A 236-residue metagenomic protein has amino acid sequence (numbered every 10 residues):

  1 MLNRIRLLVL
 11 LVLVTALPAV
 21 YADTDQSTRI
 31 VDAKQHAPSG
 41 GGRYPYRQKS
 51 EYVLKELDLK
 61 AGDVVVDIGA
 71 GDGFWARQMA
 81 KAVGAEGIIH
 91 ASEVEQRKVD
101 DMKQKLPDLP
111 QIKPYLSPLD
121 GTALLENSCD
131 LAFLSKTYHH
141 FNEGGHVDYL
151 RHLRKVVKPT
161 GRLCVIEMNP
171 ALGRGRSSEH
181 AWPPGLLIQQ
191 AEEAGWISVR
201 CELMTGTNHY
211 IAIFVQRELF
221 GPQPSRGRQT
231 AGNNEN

Functional and structural regions predicted by a protein language model:
P45-D63: Conserved alpha-helix/loop element of class I SAM-dependent methyltransferases that forms part of the SAM/SAH-binding
V66, G71-T122: Class I SAM-dependent methyltransferase SAM/SAH-binding core
V83-G84, F141-E143, V157-P159: Helix-to-beta-strand junctions that scaffold the AdoMet/dcAdoMet cofactor pocket in Class I SAM-dependent enzymes
T122-A132: A short acidic, Gly/Pro-enriched loop at the edge of an enzyme's catalytic core that lines a small-molecule cofactor
D130-G145: A short SAM/SAH-binding and catalytic strip from SAM-dependent methyltransferases
V147-P159: A short glycine-rich, Lys/Arg-flanked "PGG" loop and its adjoining helix->strand segment in the class I
T160-N169: Conserved beta-strand signature within the Rossmann-like core of class I S-adenosyl-L-methionine
L203-N236: Core SAM-dependent methyltransferase catalytic element
